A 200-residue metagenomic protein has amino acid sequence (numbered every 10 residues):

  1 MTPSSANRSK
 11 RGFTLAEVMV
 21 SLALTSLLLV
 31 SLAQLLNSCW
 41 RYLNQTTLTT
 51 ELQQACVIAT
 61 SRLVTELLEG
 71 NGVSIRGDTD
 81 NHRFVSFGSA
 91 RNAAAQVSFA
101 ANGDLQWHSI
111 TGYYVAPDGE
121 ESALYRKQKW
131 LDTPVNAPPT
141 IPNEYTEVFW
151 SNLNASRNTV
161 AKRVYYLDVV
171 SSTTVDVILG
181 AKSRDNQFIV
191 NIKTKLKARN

Functional and structural regions predicted by a protein language model:
M1-L36: N-terminal single-pass transmembrane signal-anchor helix
A6, N92-A94, E120, L131-T133 (+4 more regions): Generic "edge-of-domain/loop-turn" microfeature
S31-V135: Extracytoplasmic beta-strand-rich oligomerization domains located immediately C-terminal to a leader/signal peptide
A100-G103, P138-S151: Short, surface-exposed loop/helix-turn segments at secondary-structure junctions that function as lids/hinges flanking
T146-N200: Short linear sequence signals and composition-biased patches located at protein termini or domain-edge surfaces
